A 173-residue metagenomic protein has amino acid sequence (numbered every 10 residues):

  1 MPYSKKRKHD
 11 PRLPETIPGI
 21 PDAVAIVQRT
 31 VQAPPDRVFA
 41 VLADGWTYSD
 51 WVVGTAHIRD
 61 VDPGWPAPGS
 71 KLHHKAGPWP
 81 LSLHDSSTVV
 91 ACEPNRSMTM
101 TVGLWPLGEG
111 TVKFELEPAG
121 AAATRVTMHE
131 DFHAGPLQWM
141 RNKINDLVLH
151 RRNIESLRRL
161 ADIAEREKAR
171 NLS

Functional and structural regions predicted by a protein language model:
P2-P63, A67: Hydrophobic ligand-binding cavity/cleft-lining segments
Y3, T101-E155, N171-L172: Beta-strand/loop substructures that line and gate deep hydrophobic ligand-binding cavities in soluble
D10-L13, D60, A161-S173: Short, highly charged C-terminal tails/helix-capping segments
D22, P80, W105-L107: Glycine-centered tight beta-turn/hairpin loop motif at sheet-sheet or coil-to-beta transitions
D22-T30, D36, K71, H84 (+3 more regions): Intrinsic-disorder/low-complexity, polar/charged segments enriched in Ser/Thr/Lys/Arg/Asp/Glu/Gln
I26, W46-H84, V90-S97, L172: Short beta-edge strand/loop motif at the mouth of beta-sheet-based domains
P35-D36, P63-P66, V90-N95, E115-R125: A short, structured loop/turn motif at beta-sheet edges
V38-L42, Y48, L72-H74, V89 (+3 more regions): Hydrophobic pocket/interface hotspot
